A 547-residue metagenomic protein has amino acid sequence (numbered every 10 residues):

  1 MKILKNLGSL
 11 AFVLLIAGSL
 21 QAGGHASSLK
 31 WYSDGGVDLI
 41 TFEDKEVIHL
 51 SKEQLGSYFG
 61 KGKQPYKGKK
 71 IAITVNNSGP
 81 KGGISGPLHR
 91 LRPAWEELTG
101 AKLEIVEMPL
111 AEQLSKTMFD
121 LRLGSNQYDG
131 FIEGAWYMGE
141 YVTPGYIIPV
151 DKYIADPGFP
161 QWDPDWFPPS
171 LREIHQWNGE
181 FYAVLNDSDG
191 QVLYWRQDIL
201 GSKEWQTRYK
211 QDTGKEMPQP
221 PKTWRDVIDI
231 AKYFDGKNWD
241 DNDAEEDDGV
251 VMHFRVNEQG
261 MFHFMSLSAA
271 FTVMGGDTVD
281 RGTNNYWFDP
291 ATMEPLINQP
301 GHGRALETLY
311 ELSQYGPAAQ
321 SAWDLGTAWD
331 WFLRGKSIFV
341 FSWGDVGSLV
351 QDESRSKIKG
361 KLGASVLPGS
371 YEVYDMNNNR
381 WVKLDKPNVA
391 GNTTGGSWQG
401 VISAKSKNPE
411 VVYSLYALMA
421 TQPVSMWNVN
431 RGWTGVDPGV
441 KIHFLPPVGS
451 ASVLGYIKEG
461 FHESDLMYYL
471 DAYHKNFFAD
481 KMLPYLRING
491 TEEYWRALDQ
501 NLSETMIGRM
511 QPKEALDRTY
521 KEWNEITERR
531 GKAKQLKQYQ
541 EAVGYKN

Functional and structural regions predicted by a protein language model:
L29-P65, A135-V192, D243, G363-L367 (+1 more regions): Hinge/lid segment of periplasmic solute-binding proteins
W31-L50, Y58, G62-P65, S348-K357 (+2 more regions): C-terminal lobe and pocket-closing loops of periplasmic/extracytoplasmic Venus-flytrap solute-binding proteins
G56-G62, P80-G100, Y194, D198 (+2 more regions): Short, polar/charged alpha-helical segment
K67-P80, A101-V106, D129-G130: Short, well-ordered beta-strand elements
R90-P169, I174-A183, S202-E204, R208 (+3 more regions): Extracytoplasmic "Venus flytrap"/periplasmic binding protein-like
E107-K116, K222-D226, Q320-R334: Short helix-initiation/N-cap motifs at beta->coil->alpha
Q176-D187, Q191, R225-P290: Extracytoplasmic/periplasmic solute-binding protein
D226-A231, V273-A322, G363-E372: Glycine-centered hinge/linker elements that transmit conformational signals in sensory and ligand-binding systems
